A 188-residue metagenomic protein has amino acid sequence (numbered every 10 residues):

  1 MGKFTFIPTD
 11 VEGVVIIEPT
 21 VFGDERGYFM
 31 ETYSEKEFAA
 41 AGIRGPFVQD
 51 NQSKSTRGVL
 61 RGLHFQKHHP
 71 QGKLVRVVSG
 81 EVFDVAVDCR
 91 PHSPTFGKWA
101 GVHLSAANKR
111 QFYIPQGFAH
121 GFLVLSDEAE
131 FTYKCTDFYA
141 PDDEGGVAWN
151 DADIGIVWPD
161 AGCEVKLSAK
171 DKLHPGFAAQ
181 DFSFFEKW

Functional and structural regions predicted by a protein language model:
M1-A107, S126-E128, Y133-W188: Non-catalytic, conserved peripheral segments adjacent to functional cores
F112, H120-L125, Y133: Short beta-strand His + acidic residue motifs that chelate non-heme Fe in jelly-roll/DSBH and cupin folds
